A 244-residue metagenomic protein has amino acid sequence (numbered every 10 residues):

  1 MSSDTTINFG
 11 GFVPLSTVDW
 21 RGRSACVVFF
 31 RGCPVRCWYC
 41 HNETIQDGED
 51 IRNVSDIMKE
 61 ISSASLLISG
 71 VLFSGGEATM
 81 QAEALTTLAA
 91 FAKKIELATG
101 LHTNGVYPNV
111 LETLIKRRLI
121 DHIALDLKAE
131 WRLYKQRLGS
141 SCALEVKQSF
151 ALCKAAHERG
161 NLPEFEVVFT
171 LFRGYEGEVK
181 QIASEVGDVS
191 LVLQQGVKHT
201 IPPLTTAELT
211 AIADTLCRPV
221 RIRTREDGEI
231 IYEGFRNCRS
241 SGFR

Functional and structural regions predicted by a protein language model:
M1-G22, R159, R173-R244: Auxiliary Fe-S-binding modules of radical SAM enzymes
D4-I7, F12-R52: Canonical Radical SAM [4Fe-4S] cluster-binding loop centered on the CxxxCxxC motif and its immediate flanking residues
F29, S74, V192: Conserved Rossmann-like nucleotide-binding pocket used by diverse enzymes that bind dinucleotide cofactors
E43-L72, E83: Conserved alpha-helical substructure of the radical SAM core
I61-G70, M80-E208: Conserved AdoMet/S-adenosylmethionine-binding subsite of the radical SAM
